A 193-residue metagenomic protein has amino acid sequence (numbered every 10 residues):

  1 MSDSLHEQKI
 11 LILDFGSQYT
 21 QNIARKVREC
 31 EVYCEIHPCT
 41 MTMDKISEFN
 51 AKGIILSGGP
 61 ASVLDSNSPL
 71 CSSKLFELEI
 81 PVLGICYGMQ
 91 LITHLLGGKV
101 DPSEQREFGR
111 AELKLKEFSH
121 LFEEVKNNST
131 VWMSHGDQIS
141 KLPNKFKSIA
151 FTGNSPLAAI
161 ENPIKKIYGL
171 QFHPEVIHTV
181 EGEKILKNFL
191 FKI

Functional and structural regions predicted by a protein language model:
M1-E31, E35-K52, A61-I85, L95-I193: Amide-donor transfer/coupling interface in amidating biosynthetic enzymes
I55-L56: Redox-cofactor binding/interface segments in oxidoreductases and associated redox assembly factors
M89: Catalytic nucleophile loop
I92: Local cysteine-cluster metal-coordination motifs and their immediate loop/turn environment, predominantly Fe-S cluster
